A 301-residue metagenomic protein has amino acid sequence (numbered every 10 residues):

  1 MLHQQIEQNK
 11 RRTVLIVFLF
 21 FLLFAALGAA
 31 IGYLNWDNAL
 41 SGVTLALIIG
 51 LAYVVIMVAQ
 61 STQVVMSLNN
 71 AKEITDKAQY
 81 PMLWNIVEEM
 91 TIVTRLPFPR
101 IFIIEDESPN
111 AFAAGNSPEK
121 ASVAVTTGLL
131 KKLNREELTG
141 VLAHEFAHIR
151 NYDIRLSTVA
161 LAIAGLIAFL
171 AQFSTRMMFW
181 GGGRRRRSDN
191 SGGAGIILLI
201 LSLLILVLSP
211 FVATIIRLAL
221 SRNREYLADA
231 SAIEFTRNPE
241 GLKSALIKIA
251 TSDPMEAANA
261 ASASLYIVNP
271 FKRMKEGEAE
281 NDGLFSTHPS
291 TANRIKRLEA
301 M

Functional and structural regions predicted by a protein language model:
M1-F112, A160-Y226, T236, D253-E256: Hydrophobic or amphipathic, alpha-helical segments that drive membrane association/targeting
V43, L47-I49, V123-L133: Membrane-embedded alpha-helical segments that form the functional core of polytopic membrane enzymes, especially those
Q60, L83, N134, L138 (+3 more regions): Helical mechanochemical/support elements of P-loop NTPase systems and associated helical scaffolds
T62, V87, V125, G140-H148 (+2 more regions): Active-site recognition of the HExxH zinc-binding catalytic motif
E73-T75, T127-G140: Short pre-active-site segment immediately N-terminal to the catalytic Zn-binding motif
V93-K120, G181-G193, A219, I233-M301: Active-site-proximal gating segments in proteases and membrane effectors
N134, R150-I154, R237, S286: Residues in soluble alpha-helical coiled-coils and helical-bundle/repeat scaffolds
F146-L161, S174, E240: Catalytic Zn2+-binding segment of zinc metalloproteases
